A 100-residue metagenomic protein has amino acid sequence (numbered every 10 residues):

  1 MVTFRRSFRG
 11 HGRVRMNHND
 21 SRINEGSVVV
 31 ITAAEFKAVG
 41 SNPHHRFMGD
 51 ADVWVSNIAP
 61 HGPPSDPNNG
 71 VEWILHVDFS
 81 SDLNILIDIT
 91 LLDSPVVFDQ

Functional and structural regions predicted by a protein language model:
M1-Q100: Extracellular attachment/recognition segments
